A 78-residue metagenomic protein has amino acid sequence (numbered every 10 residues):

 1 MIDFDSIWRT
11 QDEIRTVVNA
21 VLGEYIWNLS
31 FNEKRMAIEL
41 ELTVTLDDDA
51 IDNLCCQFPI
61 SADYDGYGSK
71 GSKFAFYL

Functional and structural regions predicted by a protein language model:
I2-M36: An N-terminal amphipathic alpha-helical segment
N28-K70, A75-L78: Acidic, low-complexity, intrinsically disordered interaction modules
